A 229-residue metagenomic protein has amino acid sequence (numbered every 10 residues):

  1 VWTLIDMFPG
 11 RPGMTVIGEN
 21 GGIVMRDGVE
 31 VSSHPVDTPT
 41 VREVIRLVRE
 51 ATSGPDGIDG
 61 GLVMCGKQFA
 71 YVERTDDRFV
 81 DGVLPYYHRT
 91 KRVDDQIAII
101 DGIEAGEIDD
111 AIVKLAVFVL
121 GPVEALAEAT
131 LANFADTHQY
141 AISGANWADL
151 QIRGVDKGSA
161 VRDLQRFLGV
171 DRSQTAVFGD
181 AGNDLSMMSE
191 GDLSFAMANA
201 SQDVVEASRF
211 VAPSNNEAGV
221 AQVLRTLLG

Functional and structural regions predicted by a protein language model:
V1-L4, V123-A125, D184-L185: Short, well-ordered alpha-helical microsegments
V1-L84: Active-site phosphate-binding/coordination module
G10-P12, N20, F134-D136, E190-G191 (+1 more regions): Short, structured coil segments at secondary-structure junctions
P12-E19, H34, Y140-A141, S194-A198 (+1 more regions): Short hydrophobic/aromatic-enriched beta-strand-loop microsegments
M14, R78, P85-Y86, D192 (+1 more regions): Active-site regions of enzymes building and remodeling cell-envelope glycoconjugates
R26-V29, D109-A111, S143-G144, S189 (+1 more regions): Short glycine-enriched loop/turn motifs at secondary-structure junctions
E50-A51, I58-F178: Conserved acidic, metal-coordinating active-site core of Asp-based, Mg2+-dependent phosphoryl-transfer enzymes
D149-G229: Mg2+-dependent phosphoryl-transfer enzymes with acidic/Ser/Thr/Gly-rich catalytic loops
